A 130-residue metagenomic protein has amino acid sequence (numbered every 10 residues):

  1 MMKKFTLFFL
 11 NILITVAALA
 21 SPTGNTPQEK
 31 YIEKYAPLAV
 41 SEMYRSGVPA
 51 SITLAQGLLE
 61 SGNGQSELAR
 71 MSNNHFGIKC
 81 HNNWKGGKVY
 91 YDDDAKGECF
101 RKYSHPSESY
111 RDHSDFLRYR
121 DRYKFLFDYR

Functional and structural regions predicted by a protein language model:
M1-F5: Positively charged n-region of N-terminal signal peptides that target proteins for export
T6-L7, S21: Intrinsically disordered, low-complexity segments enriched in glycine/proline and serine/threonine
F8-A17: Bacterial N-terminal signal peptides
A18-R130: Catalytic cores of secreted/periplasmic lytic hydrolases that degrade extracellular macromolecules
